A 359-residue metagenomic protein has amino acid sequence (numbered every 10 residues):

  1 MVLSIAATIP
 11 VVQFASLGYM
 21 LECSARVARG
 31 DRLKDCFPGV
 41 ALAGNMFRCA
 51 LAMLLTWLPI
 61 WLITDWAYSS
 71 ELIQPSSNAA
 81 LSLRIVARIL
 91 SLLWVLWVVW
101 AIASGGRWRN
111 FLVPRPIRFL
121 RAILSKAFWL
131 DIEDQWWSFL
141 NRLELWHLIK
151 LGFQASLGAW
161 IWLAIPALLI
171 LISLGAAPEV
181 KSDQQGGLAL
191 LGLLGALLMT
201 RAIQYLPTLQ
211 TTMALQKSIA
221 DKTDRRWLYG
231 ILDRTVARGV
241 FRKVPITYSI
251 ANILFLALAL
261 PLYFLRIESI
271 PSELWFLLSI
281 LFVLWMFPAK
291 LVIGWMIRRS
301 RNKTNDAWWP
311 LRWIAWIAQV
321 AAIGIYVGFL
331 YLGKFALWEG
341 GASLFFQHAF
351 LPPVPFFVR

Functional and structural regions predicted by a protein language model:
M1-I267, W275-R359: Helix-coil boundary and N-terminal low-complexity module in membrane systems
